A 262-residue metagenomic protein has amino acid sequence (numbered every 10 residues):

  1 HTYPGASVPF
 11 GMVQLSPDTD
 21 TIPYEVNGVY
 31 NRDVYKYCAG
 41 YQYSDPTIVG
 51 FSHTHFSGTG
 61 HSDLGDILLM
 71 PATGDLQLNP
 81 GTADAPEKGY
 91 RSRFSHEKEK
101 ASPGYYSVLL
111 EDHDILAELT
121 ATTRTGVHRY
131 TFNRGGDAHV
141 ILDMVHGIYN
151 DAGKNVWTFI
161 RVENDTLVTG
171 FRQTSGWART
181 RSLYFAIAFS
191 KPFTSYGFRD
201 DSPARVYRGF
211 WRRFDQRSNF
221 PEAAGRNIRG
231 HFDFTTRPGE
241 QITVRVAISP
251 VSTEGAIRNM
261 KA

Functional and structural regions predicted by a protein language model:
H1-A262: Accessory carbohydrate-recognition regions in carbohydrate-active enzymes
